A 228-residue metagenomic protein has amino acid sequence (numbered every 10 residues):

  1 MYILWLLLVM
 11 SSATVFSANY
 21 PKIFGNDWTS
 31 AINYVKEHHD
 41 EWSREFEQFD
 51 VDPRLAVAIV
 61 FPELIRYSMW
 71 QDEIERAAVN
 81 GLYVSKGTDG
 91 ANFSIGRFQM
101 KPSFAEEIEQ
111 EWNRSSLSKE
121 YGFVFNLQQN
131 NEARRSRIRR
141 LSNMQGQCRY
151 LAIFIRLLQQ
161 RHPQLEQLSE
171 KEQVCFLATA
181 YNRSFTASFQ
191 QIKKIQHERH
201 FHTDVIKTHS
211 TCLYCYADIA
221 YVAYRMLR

Functional and structural regions predicted by a protein language model:
Y2-S12: Sec-dependent N-terminal signal peptides
A13-S17: Boundary at the C-terminal end of the N-terminal hydrophobic targeting segment
A18-R228: Catalytic glycan-binding domains that act on GlcNAc-containing polysaccharides
